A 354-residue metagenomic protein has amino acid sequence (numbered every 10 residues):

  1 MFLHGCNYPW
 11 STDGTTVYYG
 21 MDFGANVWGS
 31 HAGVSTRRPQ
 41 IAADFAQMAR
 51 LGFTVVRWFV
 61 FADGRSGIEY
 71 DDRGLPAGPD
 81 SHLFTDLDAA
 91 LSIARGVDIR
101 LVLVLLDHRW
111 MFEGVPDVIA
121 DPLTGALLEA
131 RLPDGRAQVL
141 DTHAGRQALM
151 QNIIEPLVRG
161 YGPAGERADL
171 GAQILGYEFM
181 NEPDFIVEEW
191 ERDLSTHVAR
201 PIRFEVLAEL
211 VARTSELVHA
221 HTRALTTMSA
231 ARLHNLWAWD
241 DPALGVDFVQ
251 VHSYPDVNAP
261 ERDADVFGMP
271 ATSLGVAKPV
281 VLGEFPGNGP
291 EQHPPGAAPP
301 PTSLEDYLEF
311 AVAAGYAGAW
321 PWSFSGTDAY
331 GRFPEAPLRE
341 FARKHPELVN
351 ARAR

Functional and structural regions predicted by a protein language model:
M1-V246, P294-E305, E309, A314-F341: Active-site mouth of glycoside hydrolases
Y177, N181, V251, G283-E284: Active-site flanking residues adjacent to catalytic metal/cofactor-binding acidic residues
N181, F185, P255, G287 (+1 more regions): Short, glycine/acidic-enriched loop or turn micro-motifs at the edges of active sites
T222-R223, V276, P346: Proline-centered flexible-loop/turn and helix-kink motifs
S229, V281-E284: Active-site neighborhood of phospho(di)ester-bond hydrolases with catalytic His/Asp-centered motifs
V246-A264, S323, P346-R354: Glycan-recognition surfaces
A259, P290-E291, A329: Short, charged/polar "capping" segments at the starts of alpha-helices and the immediately preceding loops
A264-V281, N288-A314: Surface-exposed substrate-engagement region within the catalytic domains of secreted or surface-exposed extracellular
